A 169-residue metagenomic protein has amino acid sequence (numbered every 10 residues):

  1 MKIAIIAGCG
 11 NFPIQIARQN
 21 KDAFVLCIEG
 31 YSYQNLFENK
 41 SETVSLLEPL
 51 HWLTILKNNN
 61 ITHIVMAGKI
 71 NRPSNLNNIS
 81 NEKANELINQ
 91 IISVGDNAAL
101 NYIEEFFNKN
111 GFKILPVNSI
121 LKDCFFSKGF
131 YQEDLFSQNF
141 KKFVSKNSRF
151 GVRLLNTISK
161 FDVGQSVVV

Functional and structural regions predicted by a protein language model:
M1-K2, K21-A23, N60-T62, N110-F112 (+1 more regions): Short coil/turn connectors at secondary-structure junctions
K2-I28: N-terminal basic/disordered segments at the start of proteins
I5-A7, V25-C27, M66-A67, D96 (+2 more regions): General beta-strand structural signal in soluble alpha/beta enzymes
I28-E48: N-terminal beta-loop-helix "entrance" segment that forms/cooperates in small-molecule cofactor or anionic ligand
E42-N58, Q90-N97, F150-R153: Glycine-rich anion/phosphate-binding loops
N59, M66-P73: N-terminal glycine-rich "phosphate-gripper" loop used for MgATP/nucleotide binding and carboxylate activation
L76-D96: A charged helix-plus-loop insertion that forms the helical arch/lid used to bind and gate nucleic-acid substrates
N110-P116, C124-V169: Internal active-site segments that recognize and position negatively charged phosphoryl groups and nucleotide moieties
